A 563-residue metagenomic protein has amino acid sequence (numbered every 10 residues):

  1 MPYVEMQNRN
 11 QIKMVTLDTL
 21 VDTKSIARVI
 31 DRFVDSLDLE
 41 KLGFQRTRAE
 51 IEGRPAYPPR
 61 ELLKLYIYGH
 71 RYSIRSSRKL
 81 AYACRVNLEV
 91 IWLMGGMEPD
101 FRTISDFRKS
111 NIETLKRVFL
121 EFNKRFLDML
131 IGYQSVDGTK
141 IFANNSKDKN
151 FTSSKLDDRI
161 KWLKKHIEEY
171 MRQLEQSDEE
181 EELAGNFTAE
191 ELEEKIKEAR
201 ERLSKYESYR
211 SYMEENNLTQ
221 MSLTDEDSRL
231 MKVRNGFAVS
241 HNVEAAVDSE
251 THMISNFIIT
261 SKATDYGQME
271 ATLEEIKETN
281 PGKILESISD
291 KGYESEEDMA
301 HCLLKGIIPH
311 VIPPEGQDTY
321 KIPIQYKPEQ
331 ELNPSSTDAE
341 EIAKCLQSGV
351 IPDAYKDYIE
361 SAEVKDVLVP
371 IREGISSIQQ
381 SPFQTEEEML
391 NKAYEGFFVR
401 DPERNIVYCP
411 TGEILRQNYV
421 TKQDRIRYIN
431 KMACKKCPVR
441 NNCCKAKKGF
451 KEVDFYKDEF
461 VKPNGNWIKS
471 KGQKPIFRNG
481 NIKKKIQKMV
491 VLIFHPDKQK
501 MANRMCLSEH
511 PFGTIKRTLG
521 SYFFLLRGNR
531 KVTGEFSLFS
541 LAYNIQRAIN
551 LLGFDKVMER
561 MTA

Functional and structural regions predicted by a protein language model:
M1, R48-G53, P496-Q499: A ubiquitous short alpha-helical element
M1-R28: Hydrophobic alpha-helical membrane-insertion signals
Y3-V4, Y66, S73-V86, M97-A563: Anion-binding and metal-coordination hotspots
T23-I67: Basic, short loop/linker segments at the boundary and entry of helix-turn-helix/winged-helix-like folds
V90-G95: Secretory-pathway/luminal and periplasmic proteins that interact with or process carbohydrate-rich
